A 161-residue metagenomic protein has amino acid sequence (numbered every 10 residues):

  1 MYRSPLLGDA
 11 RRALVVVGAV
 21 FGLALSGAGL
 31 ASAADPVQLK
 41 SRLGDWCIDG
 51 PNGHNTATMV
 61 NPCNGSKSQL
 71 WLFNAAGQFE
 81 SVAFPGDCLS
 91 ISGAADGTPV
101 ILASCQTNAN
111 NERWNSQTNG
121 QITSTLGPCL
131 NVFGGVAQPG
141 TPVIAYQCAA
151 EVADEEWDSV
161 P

Functional and structural regions predicted by a protein language model:
M1-Q38, G44: N-terminal prepro-regions of secreted/extracellular proteins
A33-P161: Lectin-like carbohydrate-binding module/patch detector with strong preference for beta-trefoil
